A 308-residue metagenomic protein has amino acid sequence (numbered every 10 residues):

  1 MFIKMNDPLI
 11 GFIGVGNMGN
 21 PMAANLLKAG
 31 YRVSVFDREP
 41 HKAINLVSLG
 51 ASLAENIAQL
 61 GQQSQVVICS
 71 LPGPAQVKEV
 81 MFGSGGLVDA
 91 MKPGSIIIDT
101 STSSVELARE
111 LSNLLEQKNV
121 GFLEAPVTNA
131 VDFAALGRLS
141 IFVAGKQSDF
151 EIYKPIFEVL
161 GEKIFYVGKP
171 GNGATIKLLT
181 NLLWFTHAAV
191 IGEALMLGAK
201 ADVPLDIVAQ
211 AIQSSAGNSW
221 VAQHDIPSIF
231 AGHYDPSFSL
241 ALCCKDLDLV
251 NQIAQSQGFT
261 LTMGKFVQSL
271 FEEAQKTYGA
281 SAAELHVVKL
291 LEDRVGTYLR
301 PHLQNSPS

Functional and structural regions predicted by a protein language model:
F2-S70, S95, T100: NAD(P)+-binding Rossmann beta1-loop-alpha1 motif at the extreme N-terminus of oxidoreductases
I10, V15, T102-F185: Rossmann-fold dinucleotide-binding core
M22-A23, K42, L111, I156 (+1 more regions): Hydrophobic residues within alpha-helices that form the first helical element adjacent to the glycine-rich loop
I57-C69, G73-V120: Rossmann-fold NAD(P) dinucleotide-binding segment
L136-A144, F165, K169-A201, Q210-H224 (+1 more regions): Active-site-proximal catalytic alpha-helix in oxidoreductases
P170, N218-H286: Interdomain hinge/lid region at the active-site interface of Rossmann-like NAD(P)-dependent oxidoreductases
K276-S308: NAD(P)-dependent dehydrogenase/reductase Rossmann-like domain
